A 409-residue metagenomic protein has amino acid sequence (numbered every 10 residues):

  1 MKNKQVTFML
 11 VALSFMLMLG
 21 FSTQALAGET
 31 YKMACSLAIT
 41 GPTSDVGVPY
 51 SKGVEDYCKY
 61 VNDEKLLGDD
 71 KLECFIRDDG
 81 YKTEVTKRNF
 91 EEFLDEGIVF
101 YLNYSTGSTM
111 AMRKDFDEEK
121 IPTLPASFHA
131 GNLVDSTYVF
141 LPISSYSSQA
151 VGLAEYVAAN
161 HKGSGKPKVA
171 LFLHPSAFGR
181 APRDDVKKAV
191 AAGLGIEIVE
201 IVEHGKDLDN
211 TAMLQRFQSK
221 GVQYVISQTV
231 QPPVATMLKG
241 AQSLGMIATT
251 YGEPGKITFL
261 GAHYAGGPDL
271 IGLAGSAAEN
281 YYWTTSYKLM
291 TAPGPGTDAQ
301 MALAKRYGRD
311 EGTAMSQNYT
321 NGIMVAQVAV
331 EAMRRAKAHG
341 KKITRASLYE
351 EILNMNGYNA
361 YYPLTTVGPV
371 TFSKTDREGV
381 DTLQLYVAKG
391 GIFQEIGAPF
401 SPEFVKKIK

Functional and structural regions predicted by a protein language model:
L10-G20: Bacterial N-terminal signal peptides
T30, D45-K52, E64-L133, P142 (+3 more regions): Beta-alpha junction/loop-to-helix N-cap segments that form part of ligand/metal-binding clefts
Y31-E55, R77-T83, S105, F172-A181 (+1 more regions): Extracytoplasmic "Venus flytrap"
T43-G68, D184-A192: Short, polar/charged alpha-helical segment
V85-R88, N132, V139-I247, M290-D298: Extracellular/periplasmic Venus flytrap/periplasmic-binding protein
F93-T106, L124-A126, K168-L173, G221-Q231 (+3 more regions): Periplasmic-binding protein-like
A241-I323, P399-V405: Extracellular/periplasmic periplasmic-binding protein-like sensory domains
R309-Y319, V330-E395: Segments of small-molecule ligand-sensing domains
